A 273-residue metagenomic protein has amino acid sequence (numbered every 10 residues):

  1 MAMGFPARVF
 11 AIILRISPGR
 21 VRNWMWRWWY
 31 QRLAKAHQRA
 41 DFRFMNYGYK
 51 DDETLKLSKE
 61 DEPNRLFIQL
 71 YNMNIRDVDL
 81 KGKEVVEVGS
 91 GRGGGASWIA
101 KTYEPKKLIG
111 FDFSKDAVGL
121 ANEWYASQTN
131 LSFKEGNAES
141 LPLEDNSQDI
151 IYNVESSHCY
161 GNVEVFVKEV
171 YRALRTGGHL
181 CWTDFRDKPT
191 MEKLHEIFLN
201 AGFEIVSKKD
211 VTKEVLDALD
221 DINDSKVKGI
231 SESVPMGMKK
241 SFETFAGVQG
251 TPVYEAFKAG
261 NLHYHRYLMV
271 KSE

Functional and structural regions predicted by a protein language model:
M1-F42: N-terminal auxiliary segments of SAM/dcSAM-dependent transferases
N64-K81: Conserved alpha-helix/loop element of class I SAM-dependent methyltransferases that forms part of the SAM/SAH-binding
R92-Y103: Conserved SAM-binding loop of SAM-dependent methyltransferases across substrates and taxa, primarily the Class I
S114: Conserved SAM/SAH-binding beta-strand->alpha-helix loop
S127-E139: Conserved SAM-binding strand-loop segment of SAM-dependent methyltransferases
E139-I151: A short acidic, Gly/Pro-enriched loop at the edge of an enzyme's catalytic core that lines a small-molecule cofactor
E164-T176: A short glycine-rich, Lys/Arg-flanked "PGG" loop and its adjoining helix->strand segment in the class I
G178-D184: Conserved beta-strand signature within the Rossmann-like core of class I S-adenosyl-L-methionine
